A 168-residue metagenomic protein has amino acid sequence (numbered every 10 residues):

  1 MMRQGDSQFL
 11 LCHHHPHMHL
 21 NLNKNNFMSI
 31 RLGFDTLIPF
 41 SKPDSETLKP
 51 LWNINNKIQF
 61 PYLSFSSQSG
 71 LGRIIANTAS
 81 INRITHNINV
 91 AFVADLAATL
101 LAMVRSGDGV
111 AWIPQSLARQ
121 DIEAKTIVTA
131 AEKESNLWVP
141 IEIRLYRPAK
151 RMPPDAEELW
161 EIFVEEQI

Functional and structural regions predicted by a protein language model:
M1-F60: Acidic, Gly/Pro-rich loop/turn segments at junctions of secondary structure
R3-D6, L71, I75-A130: Hydrophobic hinge/microswitch elements
H14-H15, P43, Q115-L117, A149: Short secondary-structure boundary segments
F27-F34, E123-V139: Short beta-strand->loop
R31, S66, G70-I74, A98 (+1 more regions): Generic recognition of short, well-ordered alpha-helical interface segments
E46-R83: Secondary-structure junction motif
E46-T47, V128-I168: A late-sequence structural motif
